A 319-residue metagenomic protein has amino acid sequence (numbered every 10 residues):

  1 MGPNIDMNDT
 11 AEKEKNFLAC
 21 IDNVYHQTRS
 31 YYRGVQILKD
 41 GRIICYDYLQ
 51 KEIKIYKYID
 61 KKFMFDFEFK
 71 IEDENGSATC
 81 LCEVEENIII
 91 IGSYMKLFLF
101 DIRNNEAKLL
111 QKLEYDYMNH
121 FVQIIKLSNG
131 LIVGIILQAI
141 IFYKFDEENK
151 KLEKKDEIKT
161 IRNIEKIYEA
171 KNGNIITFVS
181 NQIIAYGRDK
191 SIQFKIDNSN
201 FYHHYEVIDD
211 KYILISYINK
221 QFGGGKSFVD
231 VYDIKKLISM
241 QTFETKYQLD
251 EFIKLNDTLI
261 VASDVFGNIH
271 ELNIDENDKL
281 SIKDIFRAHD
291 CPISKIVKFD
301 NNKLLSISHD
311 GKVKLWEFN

Functional and structural regions predicted by a protein language model:
I5-S30, F63-D66: A short helix->beta-strand "capping" segment at the edge of beta-propeller domains
V24-Y32, K70-A78, L113-F121, I158-I164 (+3 more regions): WD40/WD-repeat beta-propeller blade N-cap
G34-V35, L81, V122-I125, I167 (+3 more regions): Hydrophobic core register within WD40 beta-propeller blades
I43, I89, L131-I132, I175 (+3 more regions): Hydrophobic beta-strand positions that form the internal "hydrophobic ladder" of WD40/Gbeta-like beta-propeller blades
D47-L49, G92-Y94, I135-L137, F178-S180 (+3 more regions): Conserved strand-to-loop turn within each blade of WD40 beta-propeller repeats
I53-Y56, F98-D101, Y143-K144, I184-G187 (+3 more regions): WD40-repeat beta-propellers
Y58-K61, I102-N105, F145-N149, G187-K190 (+3 more regions): Short loop/turn segments that connect beta-strands within beta-propeller blades
P292-N319: Blade-level signature of beta-propeller repeat domains, shared across WD40, Kelch, NHL, RCC1 and BNR/Asp-box propellers
